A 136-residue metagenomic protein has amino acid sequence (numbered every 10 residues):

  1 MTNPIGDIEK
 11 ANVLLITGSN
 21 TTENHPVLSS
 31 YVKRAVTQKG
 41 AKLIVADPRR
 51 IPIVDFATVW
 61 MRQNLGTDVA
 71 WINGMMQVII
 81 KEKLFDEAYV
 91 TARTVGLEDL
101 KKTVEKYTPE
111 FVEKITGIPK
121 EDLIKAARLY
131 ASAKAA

Functional and structural regions predicted by a protein language model:
M1-A136: Cofactor-pocket helix-loop regions in the catalytic cores of large enzyme subunits
